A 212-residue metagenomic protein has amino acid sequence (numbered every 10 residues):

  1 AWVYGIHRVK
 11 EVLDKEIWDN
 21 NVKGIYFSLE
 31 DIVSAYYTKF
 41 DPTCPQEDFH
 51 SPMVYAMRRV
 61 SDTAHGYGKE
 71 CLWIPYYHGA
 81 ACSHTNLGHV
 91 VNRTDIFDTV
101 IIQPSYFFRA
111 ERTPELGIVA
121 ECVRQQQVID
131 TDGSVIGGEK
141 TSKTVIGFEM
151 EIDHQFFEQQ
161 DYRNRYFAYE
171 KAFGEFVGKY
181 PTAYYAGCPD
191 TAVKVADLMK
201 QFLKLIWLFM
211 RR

Functional and structural regions predicted by a protein language model:
A1-G5, V22, Y26-L29, M57-H84 (+1 more regions): Aromatic-lined carbohydrate-recognition surfaces of secreted/lumenal glycan-active proteins
I6-D14, T38, H50, A81-N92: Distinct, well-ordered alpha-helical segments
R8, V12, R59, T63-Y67 (+2 more regions): Alpha-helical structural signal in soluble globular domains
V12-F40: Active-site groove signature of glycoside hydrolases
I32-Y37, F49-S51, Y76-T85, S105-L116 (+1 more regions): Acidic-and-aromatic substrate-binding clefts and catalytic sites of carbohydrate-active enzymes
D41-D48: Surface-exposed intrinsically disordered loops and tails
F49-Y67, T85-D98: Short, surface-exposed basic-aromatic patches at helix termini and helix-loop junctions that form
H89-R212: Substrate-binding cleft of secreted/luminal carbohydrate-active enzymes
